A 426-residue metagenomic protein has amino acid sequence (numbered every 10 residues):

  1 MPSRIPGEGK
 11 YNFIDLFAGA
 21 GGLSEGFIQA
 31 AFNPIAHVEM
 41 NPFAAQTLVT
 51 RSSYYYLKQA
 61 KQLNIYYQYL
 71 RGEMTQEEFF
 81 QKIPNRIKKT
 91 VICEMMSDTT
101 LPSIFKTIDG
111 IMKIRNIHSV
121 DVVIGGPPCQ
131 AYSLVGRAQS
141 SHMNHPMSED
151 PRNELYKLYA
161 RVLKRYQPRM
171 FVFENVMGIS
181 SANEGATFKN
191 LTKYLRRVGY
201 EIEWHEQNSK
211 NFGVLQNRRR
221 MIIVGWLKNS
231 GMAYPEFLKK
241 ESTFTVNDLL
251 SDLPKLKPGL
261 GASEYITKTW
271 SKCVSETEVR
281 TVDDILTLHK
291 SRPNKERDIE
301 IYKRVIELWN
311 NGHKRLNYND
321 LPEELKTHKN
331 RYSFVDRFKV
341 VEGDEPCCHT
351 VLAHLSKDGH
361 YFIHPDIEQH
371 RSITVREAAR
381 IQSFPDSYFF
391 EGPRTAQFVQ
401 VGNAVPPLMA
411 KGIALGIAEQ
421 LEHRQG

Functional and structural regions predicted by a protein language model:
P2-Q167, M177-S181, A186-K189: Core alpha/beta nucleotide-donor-binding catalytic domains of modification enzymes
F17, P127-C129, M177, E206-N211 (+5 more regions): Short, flexible loop/turn elements at secondary-structure junctions
R51, L238-K240, P365-Q369: Short Gly/aromatic-enriched secondary-structure transition segments
P102-I111, H205-K210, S333-R337: Short alpha-helical segments and helix-capping/turn motifs at coil-helix boundaries
M112-I117, L134-H328: Class I S-adenosyl-L-methionine
T269, V274-G426: C-terminal target-recognition/interaction regions appended to catalytic cores
